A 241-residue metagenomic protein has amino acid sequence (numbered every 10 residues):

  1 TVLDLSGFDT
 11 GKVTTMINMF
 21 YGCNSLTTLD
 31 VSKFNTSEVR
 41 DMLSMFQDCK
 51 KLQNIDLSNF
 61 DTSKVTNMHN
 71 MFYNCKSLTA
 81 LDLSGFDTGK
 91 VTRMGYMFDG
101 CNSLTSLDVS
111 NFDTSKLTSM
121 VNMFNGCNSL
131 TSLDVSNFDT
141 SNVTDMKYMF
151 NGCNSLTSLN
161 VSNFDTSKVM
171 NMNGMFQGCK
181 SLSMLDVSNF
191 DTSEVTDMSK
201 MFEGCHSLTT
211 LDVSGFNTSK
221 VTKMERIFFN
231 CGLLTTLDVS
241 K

Functional and structural regions predicted by a protein language model:
T1-K241: Negatively charged
